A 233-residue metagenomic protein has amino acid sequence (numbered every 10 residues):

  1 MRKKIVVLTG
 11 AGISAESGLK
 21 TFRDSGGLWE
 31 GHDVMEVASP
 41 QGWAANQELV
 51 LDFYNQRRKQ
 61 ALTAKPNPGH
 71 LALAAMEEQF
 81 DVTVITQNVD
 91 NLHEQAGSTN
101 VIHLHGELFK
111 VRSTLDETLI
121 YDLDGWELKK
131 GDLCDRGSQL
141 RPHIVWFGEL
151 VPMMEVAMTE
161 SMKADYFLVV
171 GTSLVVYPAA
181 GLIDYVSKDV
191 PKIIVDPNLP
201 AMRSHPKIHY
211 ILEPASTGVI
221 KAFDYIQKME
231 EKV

Functional and structural regions predicted by a protein language model:
M1-V233: Conserved catalytic core of sirtuin-type NAD+-dependent deacylases
